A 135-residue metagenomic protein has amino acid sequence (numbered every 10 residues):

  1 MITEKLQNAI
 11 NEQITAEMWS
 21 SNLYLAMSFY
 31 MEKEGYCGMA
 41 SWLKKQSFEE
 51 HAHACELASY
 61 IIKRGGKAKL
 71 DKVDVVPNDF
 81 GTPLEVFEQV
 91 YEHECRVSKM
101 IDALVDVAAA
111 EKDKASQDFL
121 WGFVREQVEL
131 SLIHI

Functional and structural regions predicted by a protein language model:
I2-Q7, K72-E92: Acidic/His metal-coordination segments adjacent to aromatic residues that form catalytic metal sites in metalloenzymes
A9-Q13, M18-L25, S98-V105: A structural feature that tracks compact, well-ordered secondary-structure segments with a strong bias toward
I10, L43, F87-V90, I101 (+1 more regions): Hydrophobic packing residues in well-ordered alpha-helices of helical domains and bundles
E12-T15, W19, K45-A52, Q89-R96 (+1 more regions): DHp/HisKA dimerization-phosphoacceptor four-helix bundle of two-component histidine kinases and homologous
M31-K72: Conserved alpha-helical segments that form or flank metal/cofactor-binding pockets of metalloenzymes
E32, Y36, K72-D79, K99-E126: Acidic interhelical loop/turn segments
I133-I135: Conserved small/polar residues in nucleotide/adenosyl-binding loops
